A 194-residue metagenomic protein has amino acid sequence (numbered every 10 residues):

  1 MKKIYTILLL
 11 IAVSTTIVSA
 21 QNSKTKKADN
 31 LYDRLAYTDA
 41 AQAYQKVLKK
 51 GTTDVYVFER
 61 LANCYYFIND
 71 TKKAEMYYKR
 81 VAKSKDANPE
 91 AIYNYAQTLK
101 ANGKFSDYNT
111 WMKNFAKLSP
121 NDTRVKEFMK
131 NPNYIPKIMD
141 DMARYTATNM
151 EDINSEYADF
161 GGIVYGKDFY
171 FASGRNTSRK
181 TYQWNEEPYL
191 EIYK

Functional and structural regions predicted by a protein language model:
Q21-K50: Alpha-helical segment of the N-proximal tetratricopeptide repeat
K50, K83-S84, K117-L118: Structural marker of alpha-solenoid helical repeat scaffolds
N94, A101, F105, N114-K194: Short, conserved micro-motifs composed of acidic
